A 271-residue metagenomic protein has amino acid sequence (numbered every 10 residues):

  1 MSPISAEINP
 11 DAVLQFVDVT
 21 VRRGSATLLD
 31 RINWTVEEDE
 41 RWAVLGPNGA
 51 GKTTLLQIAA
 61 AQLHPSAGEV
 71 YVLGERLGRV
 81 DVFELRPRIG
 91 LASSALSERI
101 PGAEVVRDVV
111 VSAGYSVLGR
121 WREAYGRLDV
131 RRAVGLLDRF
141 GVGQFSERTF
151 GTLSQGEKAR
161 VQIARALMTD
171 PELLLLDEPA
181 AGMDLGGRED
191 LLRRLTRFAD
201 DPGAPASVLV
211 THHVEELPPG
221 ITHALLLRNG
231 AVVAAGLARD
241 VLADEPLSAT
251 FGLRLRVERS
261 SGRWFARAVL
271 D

Functional and structural regions predicted by a protein language model:
A60: Helix-to-loop junction immediately C-terminal to a conserved catalytic motif
G68-G78: Conserved ABC transporter NBD signature motif
E98-T152: ABC-family P-loop ATPase nucleotide-binding domains
D170: Conserved catalytic motifs of ABC-family nucleotide-binding domains
L174-E178: Catalytic Walker B motif of ABC-type/P-loop ATPase nucleotide-binding domains
A224-L237: H-loop (His-switch) and adjacent beta-strand-loop-beta switch element of ABC-type ATPase nucleotide-binding domains
A249-D271: ABC ATPase nucleotide-binding domains
